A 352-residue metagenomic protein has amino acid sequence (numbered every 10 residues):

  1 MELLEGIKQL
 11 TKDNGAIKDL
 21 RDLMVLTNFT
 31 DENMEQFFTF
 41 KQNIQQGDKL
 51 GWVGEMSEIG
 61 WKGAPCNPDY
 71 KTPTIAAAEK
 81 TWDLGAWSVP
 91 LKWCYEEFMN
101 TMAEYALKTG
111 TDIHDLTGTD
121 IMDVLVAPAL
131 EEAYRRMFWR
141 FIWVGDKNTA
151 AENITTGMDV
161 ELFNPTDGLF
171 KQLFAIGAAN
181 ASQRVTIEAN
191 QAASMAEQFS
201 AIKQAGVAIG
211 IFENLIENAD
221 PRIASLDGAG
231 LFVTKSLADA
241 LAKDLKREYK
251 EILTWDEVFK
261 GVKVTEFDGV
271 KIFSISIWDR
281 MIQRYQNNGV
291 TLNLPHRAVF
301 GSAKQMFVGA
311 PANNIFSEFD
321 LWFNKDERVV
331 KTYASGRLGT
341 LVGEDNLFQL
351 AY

Functional and structural regions predicted by a protein language model:
L4-N14, K18-I44, E161-G210, N214 (+1 more regions): Sequence/fold signature of self-assembling virion shell proteins
M24-L107, E161-G168, Q172: Assembly/oligomerization interface modules of large self-assembling protein complexes
W93-L125, I142, N148: Short acidic, glycine/Ser/Thr-rich loop/turn "cap" segments at secondary-structure junctions
R135: Acidic, metal/cofactor-coordinating or nucleic-acid-engaging core segments within structured domains
W139-L162: Short, glycine/acidic-rich hinge or "gate" loops at secondary-structure transitions that mediate conformational
A224-G228, E266-D268: Short, well-ordered loop/turn elements at secondary-structure boundaries
L226-A238, A242: Beta-edge loop/turn motif
